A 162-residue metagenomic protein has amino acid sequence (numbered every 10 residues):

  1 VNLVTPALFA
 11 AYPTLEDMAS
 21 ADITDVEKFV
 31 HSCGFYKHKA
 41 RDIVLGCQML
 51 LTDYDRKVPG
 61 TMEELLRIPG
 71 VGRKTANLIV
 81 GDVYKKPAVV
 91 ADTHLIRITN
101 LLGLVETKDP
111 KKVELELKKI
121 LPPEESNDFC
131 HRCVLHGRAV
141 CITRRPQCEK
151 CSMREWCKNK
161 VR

Functional and structural regions predicted by a protein language model:
V1-R162: Catalytic cores of DNA base-excision repair glycosylases
